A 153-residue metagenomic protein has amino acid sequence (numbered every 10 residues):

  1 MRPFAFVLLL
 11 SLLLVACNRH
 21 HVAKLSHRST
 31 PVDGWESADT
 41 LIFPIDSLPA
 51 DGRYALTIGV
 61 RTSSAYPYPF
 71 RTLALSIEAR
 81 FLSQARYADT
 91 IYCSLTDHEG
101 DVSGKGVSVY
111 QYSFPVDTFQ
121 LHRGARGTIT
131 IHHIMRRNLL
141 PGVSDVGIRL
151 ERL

Functional and structural regions predicted by a protein language model:
L13-A16: C-terminal motif of bacterial Sec signal peptides marking the signal peptidase cleavage site
N18-H21: Bacterial signal peptide processing site
D51-I58, F119-M135: Noncatalytic modules at the cell exterior or secretory-pathway interfaces, chiefly beta-strand-rich lectin/adhesion
I58-P67: Short amphipathic, basic-aromatic surface patches that mediate peripheral association with negatively charged
Y68-L75, G142-D145: Short coil-to-beta strand junction motifs in C2/discoidin
T90-Q120: An anionic, turn-rich surface loop/hairpin at beta-sheet edges that serves as a generic interaction/coordination patch
L139-L153: C-terminal interaction-tip segments
